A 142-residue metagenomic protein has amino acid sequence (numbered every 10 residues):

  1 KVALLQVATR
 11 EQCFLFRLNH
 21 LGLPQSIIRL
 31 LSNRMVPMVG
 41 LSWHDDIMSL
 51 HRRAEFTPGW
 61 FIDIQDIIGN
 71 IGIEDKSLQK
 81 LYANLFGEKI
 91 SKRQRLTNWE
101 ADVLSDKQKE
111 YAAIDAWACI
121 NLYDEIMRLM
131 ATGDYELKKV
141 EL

Functional and structural regions predicted by a protein language model:
K1-I114, A118-E125: Conserved DEDDh/DEDDy metal-dependent 3′-5′ exonuclease domain
N121-L142: Acidic two-metal-ion nuclease catalytic site recognized across multiple nuclease folds, prominently DnaQ/RNase D-T
